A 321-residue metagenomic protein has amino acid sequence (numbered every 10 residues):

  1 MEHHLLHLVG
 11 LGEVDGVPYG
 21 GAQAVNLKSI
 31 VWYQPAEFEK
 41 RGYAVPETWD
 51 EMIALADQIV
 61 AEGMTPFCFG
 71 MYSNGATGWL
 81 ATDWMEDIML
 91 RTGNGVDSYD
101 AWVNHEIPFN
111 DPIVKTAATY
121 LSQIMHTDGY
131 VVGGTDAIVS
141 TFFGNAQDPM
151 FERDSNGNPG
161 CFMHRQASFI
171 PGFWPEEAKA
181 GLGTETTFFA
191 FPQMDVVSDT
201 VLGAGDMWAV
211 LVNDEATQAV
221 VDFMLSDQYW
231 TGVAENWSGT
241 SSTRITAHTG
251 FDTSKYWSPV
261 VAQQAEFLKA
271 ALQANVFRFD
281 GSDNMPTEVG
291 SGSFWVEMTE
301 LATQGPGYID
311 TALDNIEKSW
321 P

Functional and structural regions predicted by a protein language model:
M1-H4, M71, R91-T116, E177-G181 (+3 more regions): Short, solvent-exposed loop/beta-turn-alpha elements that line the ligand-binding surface or hinge of extracytoplasmic
M1-L6, L11-E13, A36-E47, P149 (+4 more regions): Extracytoplasmic "Venus flytrap"/periplasmic binding protein-like
M1-S29, I53, I59, L80 (+1 more regions): Hinge/lid segment of periplasmic solute-binding proteins
S29-Y33, W208-V210: Short glycine- and hydrophobic/aromatic-rich loop-to-beta-strand nucleating segment in the catalytic cores
E37-F38, A54-E62, F142-H164, E300-Q304: Short helices/loops that flank or line small-molecule/ion binding pockets
R41, F169, E176-T243: Extracytoplasmic/periplasmic substrate-recognition and gating elements
M71-S73, N94-E177: Extracytoplasmic ligand-binding clamshell segments of periplasmic binding protein
P259-P321: C-terminal capping/gating helix-and-loop segments adjacent to ligand/active sites or protein-protein/ligand interfaces
